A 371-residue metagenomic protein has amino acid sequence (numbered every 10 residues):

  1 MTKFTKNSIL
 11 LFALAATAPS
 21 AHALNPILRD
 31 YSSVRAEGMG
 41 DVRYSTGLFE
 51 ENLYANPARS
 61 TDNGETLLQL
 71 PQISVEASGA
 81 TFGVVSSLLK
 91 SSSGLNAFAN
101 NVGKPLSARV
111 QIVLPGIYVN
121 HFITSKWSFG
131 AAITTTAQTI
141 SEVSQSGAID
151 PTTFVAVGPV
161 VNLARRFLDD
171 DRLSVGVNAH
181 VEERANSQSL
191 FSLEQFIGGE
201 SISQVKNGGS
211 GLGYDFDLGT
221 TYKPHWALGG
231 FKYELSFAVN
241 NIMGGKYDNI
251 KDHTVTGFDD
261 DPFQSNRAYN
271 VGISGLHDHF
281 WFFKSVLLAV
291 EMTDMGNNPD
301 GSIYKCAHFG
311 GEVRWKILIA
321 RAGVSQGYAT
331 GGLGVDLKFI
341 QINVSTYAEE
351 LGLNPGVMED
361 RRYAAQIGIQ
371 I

Functional and structural regions predicted by a protein language model:
M1-V34: Cleavable N-terminal export/targeting peptides
L24-I371: Subset of outer-membrane beta-barrel
